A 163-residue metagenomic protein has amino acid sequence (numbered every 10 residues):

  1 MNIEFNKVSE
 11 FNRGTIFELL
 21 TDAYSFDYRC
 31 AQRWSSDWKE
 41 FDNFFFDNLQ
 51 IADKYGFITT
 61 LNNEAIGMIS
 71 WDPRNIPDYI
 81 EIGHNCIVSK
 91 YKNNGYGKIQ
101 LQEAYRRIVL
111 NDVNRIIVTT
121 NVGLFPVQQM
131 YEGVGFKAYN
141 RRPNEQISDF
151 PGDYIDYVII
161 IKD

Functional and structural regions predicted by a protein language model:
M1-G14, E18, I160-D163: Conserved N-terminal entry element of GNAT/NAT acetyltransferase domains
E4, T21-F46: Conserved GNAT-fold acetyl-CoA-binding loop/helix
I58, E64-P73, Y79-E81, C86: Conserved beta-strand in the GNAT
I87, N93-R106, Q129-G133: Conserved acetyl-CoA-binding loop-helix of GNAT-fold acetyltransferases
I108-T120: Conserved GNAT acetyl-CoA-binding A-motif
V118-Q128, N144-D149: Conserved beta-strand-loop-alpha-helix junction that forms the acyl-donor binding cleft
E132-R141: Conserved acetyl-CoA-binding loop of GNAT-fold acetyltransferases
